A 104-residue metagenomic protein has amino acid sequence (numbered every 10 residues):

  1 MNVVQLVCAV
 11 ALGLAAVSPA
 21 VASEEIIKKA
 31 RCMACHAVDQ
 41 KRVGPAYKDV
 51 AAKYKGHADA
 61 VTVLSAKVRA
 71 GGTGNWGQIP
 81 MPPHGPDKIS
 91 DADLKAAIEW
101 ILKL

Functional and structural regions predicted by a protein language model:
M1-S23, L104: N-terminal export/targeting leaders of redox proteins
V21-V38: Sequence/structural segment immediately N-terminal to covalent heme-attachment motifs in c-type and related
A30, V38, R42, A92 (+1 more regions): Residue-level signal for short amphipathic helical patches enriched in basic/charged and nearby hydrophobic residues
A34, V43-Y54, R69-A96: Axial heme c-ligation environment in periplasmic c-type cytochrome domains
K53-S65: Short microdomains enriched in Cys/His and/or Lys/Arg
A97-L104: Aromatic- and Gly/Pro-enriched helix-to-coil junctions and flexible linker segments
